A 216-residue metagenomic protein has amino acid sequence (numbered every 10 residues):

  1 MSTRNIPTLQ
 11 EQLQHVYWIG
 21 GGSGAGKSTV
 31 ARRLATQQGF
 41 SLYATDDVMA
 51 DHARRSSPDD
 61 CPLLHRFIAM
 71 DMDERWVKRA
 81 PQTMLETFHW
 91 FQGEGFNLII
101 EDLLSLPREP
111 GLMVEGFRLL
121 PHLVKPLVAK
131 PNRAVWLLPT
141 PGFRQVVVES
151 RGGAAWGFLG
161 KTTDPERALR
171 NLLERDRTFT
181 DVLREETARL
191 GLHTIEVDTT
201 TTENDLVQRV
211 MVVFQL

Functional and structural regions predicted by a protein language model:
T3-R4, T178-L216: NTP-dependent small-molecule kinase module
I19: Hydrophobic anchor at the beta1->P-loop junction of P-loop NTPases
S23: The conserved Walker
K27: Conserved lysine of the Walker
V30, L34: Hydrophobic positions on the alpha1 helix immediately C-terminal to the Walker A/P-loop
Q38-S56: Short beta-strand-centered segment that lines the nucleotide-binding/catalytic pocket of NTP-utilizing
D51-G111, R118: ATP-dependent small-molecule kinase phosphotransfer cores that center on conserved nucleotide phosphate-binding segments
P131-F179: A glycine- and Lys/Arg-enriched "phosphate-lid" helix/loop adjacent to the NTP-binding pocket of small-molecule kinases
